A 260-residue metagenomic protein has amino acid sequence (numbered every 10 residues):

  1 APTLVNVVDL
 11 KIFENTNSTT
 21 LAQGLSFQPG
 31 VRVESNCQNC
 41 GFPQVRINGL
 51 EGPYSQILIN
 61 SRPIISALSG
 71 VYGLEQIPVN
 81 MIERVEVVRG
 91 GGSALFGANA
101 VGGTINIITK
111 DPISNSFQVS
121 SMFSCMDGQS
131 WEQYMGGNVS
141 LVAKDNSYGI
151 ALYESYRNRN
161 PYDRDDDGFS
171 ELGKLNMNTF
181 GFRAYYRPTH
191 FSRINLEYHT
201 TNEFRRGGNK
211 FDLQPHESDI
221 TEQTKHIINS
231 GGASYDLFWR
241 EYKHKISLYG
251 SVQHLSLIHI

Functional and structural regions predicted by a protein language model:
A1-E14, Q44, G52: N-terminal periplasmic "start-of-domain" segments of outer-membrane beta-barrel proteins
A22-P63, E83: Extracytoplasmic beta-strand/coil segments of soluble accessory domains associated with Gram-negative outer-membrane
G24, N48, V88, I108 (+4 more regions): Transmembrane beta-barrel domains of outer membrane proteins
Q44-R46, R62-R89, K110: Short acidic/polar hinge/loop motifs at secondary-structure boundaries that mediate gating or recognition
Y54, P112-S116, A143-S147, T189-R193 (+1 more regions): Strand-connecting loop/turn motifs
Q56-L58, S116-S120, G149-Y153, R193-E197 (+1 more regions): Residue-level detector of the transmembrane beta-barrel scaffold of outer-membrane proteins
S66-L68, M81-E83, A94-N106, K110-D165 (+1 more regions): Outer-membrane beta-barrel translocator/receptor signature
R159-T179, Y185-R187, F191-K245, V252-L257: Flexible loop and strand-edge segments within Gram-negative outer membrane beta-barrel domains
